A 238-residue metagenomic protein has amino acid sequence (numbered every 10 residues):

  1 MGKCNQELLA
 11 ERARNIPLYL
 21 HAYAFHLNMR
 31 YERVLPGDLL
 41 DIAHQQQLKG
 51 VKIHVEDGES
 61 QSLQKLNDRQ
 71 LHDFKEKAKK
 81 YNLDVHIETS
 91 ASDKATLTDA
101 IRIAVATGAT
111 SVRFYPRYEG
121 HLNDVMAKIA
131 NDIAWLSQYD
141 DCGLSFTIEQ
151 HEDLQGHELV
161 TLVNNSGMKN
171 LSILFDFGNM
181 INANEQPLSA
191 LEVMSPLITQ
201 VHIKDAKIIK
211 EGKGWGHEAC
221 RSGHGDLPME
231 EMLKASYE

Functional and structural regions predicted by a protein language model:
M1-A106: N-terminal pre-domain/capping segments
G2-Y19, M29, R33, G37-H44 (+2 more regions): Histidine-acidic metal/acid-base catalytic patches
I16-F25, V51-I53, L83-T89, T110-F114 (+4 more regions): Hydrophobic faces of well-ordered beta-strands that scaffold small-molecule active sites in alpha/beta enzyme cores
H21-L27, H54-G58, E88-S92, R117-E119 (+3 more regions): Active-site beta-loop-alpha junctions enriched in small/polar residues
N28-Y31, L63, H121, H151 (+1 more regions): Pocket-edge positions in alpha/beta enzyme catalytic cores
L35, Q70, T96, N131-D132 (+2 more regions): Residue-level preference for nonpolar/small residues embedded in alpha-helices
Q61, L122, E211: Glycine/Thr-rich phosphate-binding loops of Rossmann-like dinucleotide-binding domains
L71-S172: Active-site acidic/histidine proton-transfer and metal-coordination neighborhood in alpha/beta enzyme cores
